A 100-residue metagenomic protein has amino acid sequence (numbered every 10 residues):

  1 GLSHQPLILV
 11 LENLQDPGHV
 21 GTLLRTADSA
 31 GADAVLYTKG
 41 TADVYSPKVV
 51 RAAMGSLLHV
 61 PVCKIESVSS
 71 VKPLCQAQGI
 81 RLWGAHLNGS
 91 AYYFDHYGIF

Functional and structural regions predicted by a protein language model:
G1-F100: Post-transcriptional modification and biogenesis factors for structured RNAs of the translation apparatus
